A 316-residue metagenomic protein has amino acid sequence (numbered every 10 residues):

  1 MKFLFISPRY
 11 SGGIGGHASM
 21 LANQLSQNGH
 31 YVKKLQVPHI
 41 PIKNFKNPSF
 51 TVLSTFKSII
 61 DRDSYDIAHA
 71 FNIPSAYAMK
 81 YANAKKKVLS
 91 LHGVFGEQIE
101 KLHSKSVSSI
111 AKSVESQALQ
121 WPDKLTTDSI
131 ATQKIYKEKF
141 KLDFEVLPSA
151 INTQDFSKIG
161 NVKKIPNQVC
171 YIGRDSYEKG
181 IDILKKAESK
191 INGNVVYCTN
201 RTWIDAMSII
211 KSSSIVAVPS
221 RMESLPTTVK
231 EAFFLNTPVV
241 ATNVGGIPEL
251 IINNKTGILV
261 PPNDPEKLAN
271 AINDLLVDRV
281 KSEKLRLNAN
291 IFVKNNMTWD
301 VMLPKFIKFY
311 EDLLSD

Functional and structural regions predicted by a protein language model:
I67-H69, A82-E100, T126: Active-site proximal beta-strand in glycosyltransferases
S106-L125: Membrane-proximal helix-turn-helix segments that form the acceptor-binding/catalytic region of lipid-linked
A131, A150: Carbohydrate-associated surface elements
V162-K179, K185-E188: Conserved donor-binding/catalytic core segment of Leloir-type glycosyltransferases
R221: Aromatic "clamp/platform" in nucleotide-sugar-dependent glycosyltransferases that forms part of the donor/acceptor
P238-A241: Short hydrophobic beta-strand element within catalytic cores of glycosyltransferases and related nucleotide-activated
N253-N254, I258-P265, D274-V280: Conserved acidic donor-binding segment of nucleotide-sugar-dependent glycosyltransferases
D274, K281-N296, K305-K308: A short, well-ordered alpha-helix in the C-terminal region of glycosyltransferases
